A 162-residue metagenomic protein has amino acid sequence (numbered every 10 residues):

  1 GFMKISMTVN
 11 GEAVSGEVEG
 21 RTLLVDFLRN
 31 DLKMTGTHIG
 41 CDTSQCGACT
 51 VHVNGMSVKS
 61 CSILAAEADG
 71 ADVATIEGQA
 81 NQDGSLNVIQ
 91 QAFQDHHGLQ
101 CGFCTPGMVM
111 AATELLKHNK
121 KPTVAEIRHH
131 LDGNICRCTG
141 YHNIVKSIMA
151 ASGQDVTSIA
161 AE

Functional and structural regions predicted by a protein language model:
G1-E162: Signature of N-terminal electron-transfer/Fe-S-associated modules in redox systems
